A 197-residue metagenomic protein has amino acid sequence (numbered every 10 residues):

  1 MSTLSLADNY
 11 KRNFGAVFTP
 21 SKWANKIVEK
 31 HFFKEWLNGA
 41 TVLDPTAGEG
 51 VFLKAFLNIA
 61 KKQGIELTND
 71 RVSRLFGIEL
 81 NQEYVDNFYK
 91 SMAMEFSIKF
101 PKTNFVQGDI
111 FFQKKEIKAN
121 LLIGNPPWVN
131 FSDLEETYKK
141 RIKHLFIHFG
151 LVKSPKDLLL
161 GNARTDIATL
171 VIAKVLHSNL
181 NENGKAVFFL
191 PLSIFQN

Functional and structural regions predicted by a protein language model:
M1-N69, S73-E95, D109, Q196: Class I S-adenosyl-L-methionine
S5-N9, V51-K54, N58-Q63, I110-N197: SAM-dependent methyltransferase catalytic-core segment centered on the flexible catalytic loop and adjoining short
R12, R71-R74, K90, K102 (+3 more regions): Arginine residue identity/basic-tract feature
T41, R74-F76, K102-N104, A119-I123 (+1 more regions): Beta-sheet entry/capping signal
K99-I110: Conserved SAM-binding strand-loop segment of SAM-dependent methyltransferases
